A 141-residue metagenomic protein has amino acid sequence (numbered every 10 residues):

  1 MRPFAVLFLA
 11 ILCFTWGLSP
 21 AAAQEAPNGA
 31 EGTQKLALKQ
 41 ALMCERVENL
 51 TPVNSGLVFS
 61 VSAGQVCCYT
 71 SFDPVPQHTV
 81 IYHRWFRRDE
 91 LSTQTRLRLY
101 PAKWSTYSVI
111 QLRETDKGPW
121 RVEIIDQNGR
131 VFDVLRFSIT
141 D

Functional and structural regions predicted by a protein language model:
V6-G17: Bacterial N-terminal signal peptides
Q24-A63: Short, compositionally biased P/S/T/A/G/V-rich stretches that sit at domain boundaries
V66-D73: Short edge beta-strand/loop segments characteristic of extracellular beta-sandwich folds
Y69, W104-L112: Exposed aromatic-hydrophobic patches
H78, T115-P119: Extracellular Ig-like/FN3 beta-sandwich strand-entry sites
H83-R87, I124: Conserved aromatic beta-strand anchor motif in extracellular beta-sandwich/beta-rich domains
R98-W104: Short proline/glycine- and polar residue-rich coil/turn motifs
R113, R121-F137: Short, exposed beta-strand-loop hairpins at the edges of beta-sheets in extracellular/periplasmic proteins
